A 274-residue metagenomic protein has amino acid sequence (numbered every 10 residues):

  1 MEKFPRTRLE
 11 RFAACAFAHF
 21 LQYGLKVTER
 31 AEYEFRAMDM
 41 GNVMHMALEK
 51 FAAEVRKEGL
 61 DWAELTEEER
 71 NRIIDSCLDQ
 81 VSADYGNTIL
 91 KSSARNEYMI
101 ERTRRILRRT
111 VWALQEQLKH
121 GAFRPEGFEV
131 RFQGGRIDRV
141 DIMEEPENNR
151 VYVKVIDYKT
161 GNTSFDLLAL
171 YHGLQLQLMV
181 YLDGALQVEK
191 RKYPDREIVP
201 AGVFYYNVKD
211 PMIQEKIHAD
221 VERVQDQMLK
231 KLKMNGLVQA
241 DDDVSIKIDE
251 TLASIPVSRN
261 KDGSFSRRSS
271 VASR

Functional and structural regions predicted by a protein language model:
M1-R274: Structural signature of nuclease core domains in nucleic-acid processing machines
